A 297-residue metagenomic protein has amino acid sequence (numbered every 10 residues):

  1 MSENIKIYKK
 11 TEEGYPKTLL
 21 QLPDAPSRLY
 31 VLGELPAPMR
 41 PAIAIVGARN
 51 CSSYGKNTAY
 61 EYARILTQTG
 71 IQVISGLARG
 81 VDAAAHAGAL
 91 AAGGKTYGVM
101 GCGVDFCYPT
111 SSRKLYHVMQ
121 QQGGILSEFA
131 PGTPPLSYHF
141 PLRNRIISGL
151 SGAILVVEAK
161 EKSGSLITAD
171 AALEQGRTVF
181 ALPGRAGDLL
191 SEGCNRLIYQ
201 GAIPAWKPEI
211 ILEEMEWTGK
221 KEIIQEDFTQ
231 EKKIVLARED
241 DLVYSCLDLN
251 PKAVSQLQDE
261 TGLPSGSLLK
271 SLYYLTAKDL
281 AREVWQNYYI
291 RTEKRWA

Functional and structural regions predicted by a protein language model:
S2-A297: Glycine-biased, small-residue-rich flexible motifs in mid-sequence functional cores and linkers
